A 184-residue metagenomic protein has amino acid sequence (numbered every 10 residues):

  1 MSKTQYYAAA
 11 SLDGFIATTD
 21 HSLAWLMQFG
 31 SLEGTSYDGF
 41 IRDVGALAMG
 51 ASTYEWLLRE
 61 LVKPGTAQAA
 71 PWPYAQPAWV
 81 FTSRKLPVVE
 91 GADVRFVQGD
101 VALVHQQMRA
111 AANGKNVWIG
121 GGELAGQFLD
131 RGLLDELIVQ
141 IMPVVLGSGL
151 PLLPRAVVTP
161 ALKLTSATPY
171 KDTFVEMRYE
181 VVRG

Functional and structural regions predicted by a protein language model:
M1-G184: Enzymes that bind and transform nitrogen-containing heteroaromatic metabolites
